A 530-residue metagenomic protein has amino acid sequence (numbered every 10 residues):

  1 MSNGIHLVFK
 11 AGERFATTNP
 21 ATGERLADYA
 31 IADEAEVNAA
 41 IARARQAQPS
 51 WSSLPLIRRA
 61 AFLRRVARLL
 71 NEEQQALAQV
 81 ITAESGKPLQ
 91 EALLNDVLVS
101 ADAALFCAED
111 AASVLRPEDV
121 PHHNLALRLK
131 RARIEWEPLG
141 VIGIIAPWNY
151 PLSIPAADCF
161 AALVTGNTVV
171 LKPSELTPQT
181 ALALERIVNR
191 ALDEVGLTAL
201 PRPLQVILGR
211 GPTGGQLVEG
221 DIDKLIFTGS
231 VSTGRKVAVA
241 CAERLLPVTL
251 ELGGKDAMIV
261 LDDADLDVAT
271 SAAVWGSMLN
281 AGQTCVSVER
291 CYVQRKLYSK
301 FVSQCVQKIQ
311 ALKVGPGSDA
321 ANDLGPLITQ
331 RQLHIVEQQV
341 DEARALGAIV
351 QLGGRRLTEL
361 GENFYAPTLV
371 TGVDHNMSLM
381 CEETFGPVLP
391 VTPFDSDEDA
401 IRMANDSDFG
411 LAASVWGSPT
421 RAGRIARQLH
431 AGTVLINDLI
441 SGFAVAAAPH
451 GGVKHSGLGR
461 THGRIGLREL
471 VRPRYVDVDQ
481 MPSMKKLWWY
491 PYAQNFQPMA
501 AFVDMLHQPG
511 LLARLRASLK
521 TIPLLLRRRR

Functional and structural regions predicted by a protein language model:
M1-K130, L515, L519-R530: N-terminal Rossmann-like NAD(P)+-binding subdomain of aldehyde/semialdehyde dehydrogenases
G12-F15, V288, L411: Short loop/turn microsegments at loop-to-beta-strand junctions
N19-D28, F364-R530: Conserved C-terminal structural/oligomerization subdomain of aldehyde/semialdehyde dehydrogenase
G23, A44, R59, I81 (+10 more regions): Residue-level signal for inorganic ion chemistry
R25-A32, A47-S53, I144, M258-V260 (+5 more regions): Short, well-ordered beta-strand elements within core beta-sheets of diverse protein domains
L26, S232-D374, I436, R514 (+2 more regions): ALDH superfamily catalytic-core signature
Q48, S52, A67-L70, Q74 (+18 more regions): Structural signal for hydrophobic packing residues in well-ordered secondary-structure cores of soluble enzyme domains
P121-V268, F394, L519: Rossmann-like NAD(P) dinucleotide-binding subdomain of oxidoreductase/dehydrogenase enzymes
